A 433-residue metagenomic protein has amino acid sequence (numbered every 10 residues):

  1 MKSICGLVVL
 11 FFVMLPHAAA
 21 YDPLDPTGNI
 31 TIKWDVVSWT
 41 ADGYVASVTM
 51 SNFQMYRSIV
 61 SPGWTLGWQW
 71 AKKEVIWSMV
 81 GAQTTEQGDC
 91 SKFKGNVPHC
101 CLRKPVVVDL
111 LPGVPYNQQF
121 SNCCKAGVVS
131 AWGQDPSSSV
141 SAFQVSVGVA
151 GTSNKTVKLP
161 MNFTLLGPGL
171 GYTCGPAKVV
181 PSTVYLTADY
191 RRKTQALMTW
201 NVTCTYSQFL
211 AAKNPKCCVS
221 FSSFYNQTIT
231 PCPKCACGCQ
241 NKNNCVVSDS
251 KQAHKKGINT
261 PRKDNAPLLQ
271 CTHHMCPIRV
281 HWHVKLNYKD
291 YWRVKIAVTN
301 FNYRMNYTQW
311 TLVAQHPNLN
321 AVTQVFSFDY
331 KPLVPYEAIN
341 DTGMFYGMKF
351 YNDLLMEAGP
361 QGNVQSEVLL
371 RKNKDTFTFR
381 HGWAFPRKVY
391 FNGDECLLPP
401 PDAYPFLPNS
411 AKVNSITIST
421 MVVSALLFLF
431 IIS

Functional and structural regions predicted by a protein language model:
K2-S433: Extracellular low-complexity, O-glycosylation-prone Ser/Thr/Pro/Gly-rich "stalks" and linkers flanking catalytic
